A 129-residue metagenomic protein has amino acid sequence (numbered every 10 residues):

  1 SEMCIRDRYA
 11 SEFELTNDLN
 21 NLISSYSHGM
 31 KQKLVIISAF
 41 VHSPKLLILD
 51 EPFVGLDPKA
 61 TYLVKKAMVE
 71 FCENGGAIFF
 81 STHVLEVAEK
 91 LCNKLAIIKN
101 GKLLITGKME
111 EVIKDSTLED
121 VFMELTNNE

Functional and structural regions predicted by a protein language model:
M3-I5: Short, small-residue-biased leader/transition segments that mark boundaries at the very start of proteins
L47-E51: Catalytic Walker B motif of ABC-type/P-loop ATPase nucleotide-binding domains
P58-A60: Helix N-cap at the start of a conserved alpha-helix in ABC-type nucleotide-binding domains
Y62-N74: Helical segment within the ABC ATPase nucleotide-binding domain
A88-K90: A short, surface-exposed alpha-helical micro-motif characterized by mixed small hydrophobic and charged/polar residues
T106-G107: ABC ATPase "signature
